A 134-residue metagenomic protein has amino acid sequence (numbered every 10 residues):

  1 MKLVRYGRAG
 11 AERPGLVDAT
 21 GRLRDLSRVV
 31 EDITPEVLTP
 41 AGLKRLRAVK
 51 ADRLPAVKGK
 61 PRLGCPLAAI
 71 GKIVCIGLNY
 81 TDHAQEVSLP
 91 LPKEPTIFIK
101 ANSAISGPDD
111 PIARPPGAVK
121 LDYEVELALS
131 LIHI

Functional and structural regions predicted by a protein language model:
M1, G10-E12, G107, P116 (+1 more regions): Short beta-strand-initiation
M1-P95: N-terminal non-catalytic cap/leader segment that marks the start of a structured domain
G15, A128-L129: Active-site and channel-lining beta-strand-loop segments that bind or position nucleotide-derived/phosphorylated
A56-K58, D109-I112: Short gly/ser/thr-rich secondary-structure transition/capping motifs
L63-C65, Q85-S88, I112-L121, E126-L127: A generic local secondary-structure boundary/capping motif
L78-T81, A101-S103, G117: Beta-hairpin (beta-strand-turn-beta-strand) motif
L91-P108, L121-Y123: Structural signature of FAD isoalloxazine-binding scaffolds in flavoprotein oxidoreductases
I132-I134: Conserved small/polar residues in nucleotide/adenosyl-binding loops
